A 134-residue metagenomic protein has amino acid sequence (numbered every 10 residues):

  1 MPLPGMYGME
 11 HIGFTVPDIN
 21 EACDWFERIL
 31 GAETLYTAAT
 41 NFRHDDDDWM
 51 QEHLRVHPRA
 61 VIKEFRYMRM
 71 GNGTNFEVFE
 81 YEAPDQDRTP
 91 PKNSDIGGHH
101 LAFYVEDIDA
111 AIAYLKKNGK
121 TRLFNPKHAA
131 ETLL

Functional and structural regions predicted by a protein language model:
M1, D87-P90: Short beta-strand/turn micro-motifs at beta-sheet edges
M1-G5, F14, T37, F76 (+2 more regions): Vicinal oxygen chelate
M9-P17, E64-T74, T89-L115: Vicinal oxygen chelate
T15-G73, A110, K117-K120, H128-A130: Core segments of cupin and vicinal oxygen chelate
E52, V61-I62, Y81-Q86, G97: Short acidic (Asp/Glu) patches
D85-R88, T132: A short local loop/turn or secondary-structure capping micro-motif enriched for an aromatic residue
